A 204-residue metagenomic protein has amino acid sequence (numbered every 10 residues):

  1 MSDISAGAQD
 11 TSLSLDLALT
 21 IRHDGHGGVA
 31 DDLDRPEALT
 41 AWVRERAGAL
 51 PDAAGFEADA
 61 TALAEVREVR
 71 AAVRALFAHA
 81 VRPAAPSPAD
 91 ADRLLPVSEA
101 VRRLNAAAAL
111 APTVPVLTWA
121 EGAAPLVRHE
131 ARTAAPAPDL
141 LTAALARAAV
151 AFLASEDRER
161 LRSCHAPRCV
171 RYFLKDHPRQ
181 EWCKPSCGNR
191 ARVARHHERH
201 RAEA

Functional and structural regions predicted by a protein language model:
M1-S163, R171-Y172, A204: Short helix-coil boundary/hinge micro-motifs
D16, A191-A194: Alpha-helical elements of the RecA-like P-loop NTPase motor core of helicases
W42, A154, G188-R190, E198: Glycine-rich loops and low-complexity Gly/Arg-rich segments that provide flexible linkers or classic glycine-based
A166-R168, P185-S186: Short, cysteine/histidine-rich loop/knuckle motifs that typically chelate Zn2+
R168-F173, A191: Cys/His-rich microdomains that often coordinate metals
K175, V193-H196: Signal peptide-directed secreted proteins
P178-G188: Cysteine-rich micro-motifs
R195-A204: Contiguous alpha-helical segments
